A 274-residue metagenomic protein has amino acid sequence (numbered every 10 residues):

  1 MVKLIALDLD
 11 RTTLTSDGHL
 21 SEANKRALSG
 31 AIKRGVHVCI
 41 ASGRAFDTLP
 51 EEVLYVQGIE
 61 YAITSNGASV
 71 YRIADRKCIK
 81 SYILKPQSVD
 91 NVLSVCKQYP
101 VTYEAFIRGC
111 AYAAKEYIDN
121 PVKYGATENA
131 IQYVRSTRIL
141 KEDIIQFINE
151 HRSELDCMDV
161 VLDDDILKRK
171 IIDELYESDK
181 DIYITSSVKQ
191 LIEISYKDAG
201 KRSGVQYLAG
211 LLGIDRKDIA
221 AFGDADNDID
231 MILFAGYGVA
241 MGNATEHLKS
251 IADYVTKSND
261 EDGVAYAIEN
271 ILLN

Functional and structural regions predicted by a protein language model:
M1-L4, T15, L20-S21, E177 (+1 more regions): Mg2+-dependent phosphoryl-transfer enzymes with acidic/Ser/Thr/Gly-rich catalytic loops
M1-L7, R26, K33: Non-catalytic pre-domain segments flanking phosphatase-related domains
G18-R34, L84-S88, K141-I145, D198-G210 (+1 more regions): Short, acidic loop-to-helix structural element flanking the phosphoryl-transfer center in phosphate-processing enzymes
E22-T127: Active-site phosphate-binding/coordination module
S29-K33, K97, Y176, L233 (+1 more regions): Anion (oxyanion) recognition and catalysis
G35-C39, I59-E60, C157, K217-D218 (+1 more regions): Short active-site oxyanion
Y55-G58, S65-N66, A74, S178-K180 (+2 more regions): Short, structured coil segments at secondary-structure junctions
V95, Y99, F106-F222: Conserved acidic, metal-coordinating active-site core of Asp-based, Mg2+-dependent phosphoryl-transfer enzymes
